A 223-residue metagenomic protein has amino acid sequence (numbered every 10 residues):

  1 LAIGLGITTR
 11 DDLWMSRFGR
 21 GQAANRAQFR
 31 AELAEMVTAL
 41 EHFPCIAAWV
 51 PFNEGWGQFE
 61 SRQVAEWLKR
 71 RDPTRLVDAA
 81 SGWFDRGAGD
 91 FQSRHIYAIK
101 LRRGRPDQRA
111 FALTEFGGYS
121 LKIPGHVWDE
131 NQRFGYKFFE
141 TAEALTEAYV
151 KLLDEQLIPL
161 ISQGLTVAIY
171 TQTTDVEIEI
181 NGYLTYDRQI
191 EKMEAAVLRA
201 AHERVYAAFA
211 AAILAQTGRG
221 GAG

Functional and structural regions predicted by a protein language model:
L1-A200, A210, T217: Substrate-binding/catalytic cleft of secreted carbohydrate-active enzymes, primarily glycoside hydrolases
R204-G223: Surface beta-strand/loop "capping" patches
